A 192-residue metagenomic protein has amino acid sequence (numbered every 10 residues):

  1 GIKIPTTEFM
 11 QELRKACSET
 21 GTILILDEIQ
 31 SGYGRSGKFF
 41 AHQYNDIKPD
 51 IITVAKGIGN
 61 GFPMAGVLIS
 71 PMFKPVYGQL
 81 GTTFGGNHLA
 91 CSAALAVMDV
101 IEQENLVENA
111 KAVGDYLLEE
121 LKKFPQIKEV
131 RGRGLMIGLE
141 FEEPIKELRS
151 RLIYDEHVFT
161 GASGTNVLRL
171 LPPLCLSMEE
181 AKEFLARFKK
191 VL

Functional and structural regions predicted by a protein language model:
G1-L192: Conserved N-terminal phosphate-binding loop of PLP-dependent enzymes in the Aspartate aminotransferase
